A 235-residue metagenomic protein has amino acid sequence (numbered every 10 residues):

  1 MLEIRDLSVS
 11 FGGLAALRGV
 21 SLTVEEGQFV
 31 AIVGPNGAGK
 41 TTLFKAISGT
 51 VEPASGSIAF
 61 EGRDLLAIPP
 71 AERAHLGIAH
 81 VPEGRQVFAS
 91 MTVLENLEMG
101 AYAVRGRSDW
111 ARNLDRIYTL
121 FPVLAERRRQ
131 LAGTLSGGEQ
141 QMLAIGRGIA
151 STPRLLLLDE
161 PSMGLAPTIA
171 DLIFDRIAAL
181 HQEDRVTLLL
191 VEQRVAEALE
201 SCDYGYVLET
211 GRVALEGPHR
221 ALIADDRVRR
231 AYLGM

Functional and structural regions predicted by a protein language model:
G12, I68, V93-R112, L120-A125 (+2 more regions): ABC-type ATPase nucleotide-binding domains, specifically the catalytic core motifs of the NBD
V33-P35: The feature captures the beta-strand-to-loop junction immediately N-terminal to the Walker
S48: Helix-to-loop junction immediately C-terminal to a conserved catalytic motif
G56-D64, L76, W110-L114, G217: Conserved ABC transporter NBD signature motif
L131-L135, E139: Conserved ABC ATPase signature
G148-I149: ABC ATPase C-loop
D171-R185: Helical segment within the ABC ATPase nucleotide-binding domain
